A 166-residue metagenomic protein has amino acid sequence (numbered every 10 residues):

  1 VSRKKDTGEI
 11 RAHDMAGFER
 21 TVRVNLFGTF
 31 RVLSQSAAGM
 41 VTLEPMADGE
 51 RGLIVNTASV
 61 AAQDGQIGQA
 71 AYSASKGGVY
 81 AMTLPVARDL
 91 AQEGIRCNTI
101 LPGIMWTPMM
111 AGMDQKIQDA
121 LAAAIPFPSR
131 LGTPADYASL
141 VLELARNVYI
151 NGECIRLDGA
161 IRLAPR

Functional and structural regions predicted by a protein language model:
V1-E19, A38, T42-D48, G68-A71 (+1 more regions): Conserved mid-core segment of classical short-chain dehydrogenase/reductases
G8-R31, V55, V79: Catalytic Tyr-X3-Lys loop
T21-R23, K116-D136: Catalytic Tyr-x(3-8)-Lys segment
L33, S75, T83: Active-site helix of classical SDR
A38, R88-D89: Alpha-helical segment proximal to the catalytic Tyr-Lys
S59: Residue(s) in the substrate-gating loop at a strand-loop-helix junction that position the organic substrate next
A91, R96, I150-E153: Short, small/polar-rich loop/turn modules that mediate ligand/substrate recognition or access, typified
T133-L157, R162: C-terminal substrate-recognition "lid" of short-chain dehydrogenase/reductases
